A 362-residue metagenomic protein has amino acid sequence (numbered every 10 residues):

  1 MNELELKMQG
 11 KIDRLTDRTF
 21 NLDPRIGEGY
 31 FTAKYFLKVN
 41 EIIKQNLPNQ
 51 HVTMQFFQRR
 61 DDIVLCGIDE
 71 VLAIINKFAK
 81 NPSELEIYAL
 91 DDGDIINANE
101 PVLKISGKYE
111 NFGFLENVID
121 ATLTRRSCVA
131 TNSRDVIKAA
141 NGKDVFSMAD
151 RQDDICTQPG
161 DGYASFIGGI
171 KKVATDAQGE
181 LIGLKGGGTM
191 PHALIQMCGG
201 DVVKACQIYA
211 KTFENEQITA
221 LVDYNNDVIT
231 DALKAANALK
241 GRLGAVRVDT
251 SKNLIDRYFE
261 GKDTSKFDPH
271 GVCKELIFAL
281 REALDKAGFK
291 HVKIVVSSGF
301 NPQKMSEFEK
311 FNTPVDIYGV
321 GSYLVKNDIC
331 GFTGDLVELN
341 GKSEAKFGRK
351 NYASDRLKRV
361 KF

Functional and structural regions predicted by a protein language model:
M1-F213, R242, L324-F362: Ordered alpha/beta subdomains of enzyme catalytic regions
E3, A193-F362: Glycine-rich phosphate/ribose-binding loops and adjacent secondary-structure elements that form binding surfaces
